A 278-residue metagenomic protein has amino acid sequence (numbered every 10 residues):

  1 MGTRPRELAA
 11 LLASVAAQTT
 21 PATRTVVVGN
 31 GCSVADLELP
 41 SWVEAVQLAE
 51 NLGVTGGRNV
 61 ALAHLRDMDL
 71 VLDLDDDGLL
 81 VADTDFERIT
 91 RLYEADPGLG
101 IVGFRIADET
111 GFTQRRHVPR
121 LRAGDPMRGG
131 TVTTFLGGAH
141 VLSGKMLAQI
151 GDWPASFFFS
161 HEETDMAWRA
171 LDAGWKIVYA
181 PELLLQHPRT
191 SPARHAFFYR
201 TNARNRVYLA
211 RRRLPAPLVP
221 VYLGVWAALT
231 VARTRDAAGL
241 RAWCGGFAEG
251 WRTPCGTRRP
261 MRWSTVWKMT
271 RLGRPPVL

Functional and structural regions predicted by a protein language model:
T3-A17: Short, well-formed alpha-helical segments that are part of the catalytic scaffolds of diverse glycosyltransferases
A13-Q47: Acidic donor-binding segment of Leloir-type glycosyltransferases
L48-R66: Glycine-rich, basic loop-to-helix element that forms the pyrophosphate-binding segment of sugar-nucleotide handling
M68-L79: Short beta-strand-to-loop acidic/aromatic patch adjacent to the donor-nucleotide binding site
D83-Q114: Conserved donor NDP-sugar-binding/catalytic core segment of glycosyltransferases
T134-L142, M146-G151, S156-L184: A short, conserved alpha-helix in the catalytic core of glycosyltransferases
A173-F197, Y208-L209: Active-site donor/metal-binding and catalytic loop motifs of nucleotide-sugar-dependent glycosylation enzymes
T201, A216-L278: Non-catalytic, C-terminal membrane-associated alpha-helical segments of glycosyltransferases
